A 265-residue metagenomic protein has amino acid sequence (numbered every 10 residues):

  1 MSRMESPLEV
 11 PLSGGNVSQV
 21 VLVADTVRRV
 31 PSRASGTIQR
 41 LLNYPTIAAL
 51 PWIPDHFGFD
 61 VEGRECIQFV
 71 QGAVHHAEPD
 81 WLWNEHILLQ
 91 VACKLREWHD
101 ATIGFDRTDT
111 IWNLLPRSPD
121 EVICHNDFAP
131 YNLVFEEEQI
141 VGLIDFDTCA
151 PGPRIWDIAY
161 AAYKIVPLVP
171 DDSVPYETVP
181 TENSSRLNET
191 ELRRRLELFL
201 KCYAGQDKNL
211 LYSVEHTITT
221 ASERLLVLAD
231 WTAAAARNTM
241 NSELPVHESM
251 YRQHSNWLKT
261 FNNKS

Functional and structural regions predicted by a protein language model:
M1-G14, T260-K264: Actinobacteria-biased recognition of intrinsically disordered, low-complexity terminal regions
L8-H125, A129, E136-Q139: ATP-binding pocket architecture of kinase catalytic cores
A77-W81, A150-G152, V169-V174: Short, polar/flexible loop-turn hinges at active-site or ligand-entry regions and domain interfaces
E97-T108, P130-V134, C149, K164-D171 (+1 more regions): Alpha-helix capping at helix-to-loop junctions
V122, A129-L168: Catalytic activation segment of kinase domains across protein kinase-like and atypical kinase folds
I158-G205, R224-N238: Active-site activation/catalytic loop segments of kinase-like enzymes and analogous catalytic loops in related
S213-T217, A221: Eukaryotic Ser/Thr/Pro-rich intrinsically disordered, low-complexity regulatory regions
L226-S265: ATP/Mg2+ or Mg2+-diphosphate-binding catalytic cores that bind nucleotide phosphates or diphosphates via glycine-rich
